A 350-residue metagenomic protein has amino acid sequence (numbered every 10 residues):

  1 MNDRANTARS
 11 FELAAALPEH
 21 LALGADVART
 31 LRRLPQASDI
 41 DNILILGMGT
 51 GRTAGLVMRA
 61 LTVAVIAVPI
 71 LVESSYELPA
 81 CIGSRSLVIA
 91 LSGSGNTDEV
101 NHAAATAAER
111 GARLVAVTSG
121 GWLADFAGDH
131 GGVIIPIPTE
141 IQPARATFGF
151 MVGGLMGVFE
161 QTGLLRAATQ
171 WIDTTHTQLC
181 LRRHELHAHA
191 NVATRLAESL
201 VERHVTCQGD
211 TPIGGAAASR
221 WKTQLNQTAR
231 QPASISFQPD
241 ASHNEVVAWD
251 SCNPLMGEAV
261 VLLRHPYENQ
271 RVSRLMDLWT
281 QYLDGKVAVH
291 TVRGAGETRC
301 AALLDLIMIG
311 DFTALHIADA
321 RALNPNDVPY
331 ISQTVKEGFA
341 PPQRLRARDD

Functional and structural regions predicted by a protein language model:
D3-A16, H20-D41, I141, V158-A259 (+1 more regions): Active-site phosphate/pyrophosphate-binding segments
E12, A16, S38, T53 (+13 more regions): Conserved active-site and cofactor/substrate-binding residues in soluble primary-metabolism enzymes
P18, A22, R59, V152-F159 (+5 more regions): Predominant activation on well-ordered alpha-helical scaffold segments within soluble catalytic domains
A37-L181, H265-N269, S273, D277-K286: Glycine-rich phosphate-binding loops that contact phosphosugars or nucleotide phosphates
V72-Y76, Q231-S242, A288-E297: A generic structural motif
V247-P329: C-terminal active-site/capping subdomain that shapes the small-molecule cofactor and substrate pocket of enzyme
N324-D350: Short, small/acidic-rich helices and loops at N termini and domain boundaries of DNA replication/processing enzymes
